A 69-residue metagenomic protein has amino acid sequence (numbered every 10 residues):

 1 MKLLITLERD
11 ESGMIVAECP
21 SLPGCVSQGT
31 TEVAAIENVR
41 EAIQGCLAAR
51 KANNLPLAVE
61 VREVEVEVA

Functional and structural regions predicted by a protein language model:
M1-L4, V33, E37-A69: Short, charged, surface-exposed hinge/linker loops at domain edges that act as mobile lids or interdomain connectors
E8-L22: Short aromatic-glycine-(Arg/Gly/Cys) micro-motifs in beta-strand/loop hairpins
S21-G24, L57-V59: Generic low-complexity segments that are intrinsically disordered, proline-rich and/or Lys/Arg-biased
P23-E32: A short, exposed loop/beta-hairpin motif centered on an aromatic-Gly-Thr core
